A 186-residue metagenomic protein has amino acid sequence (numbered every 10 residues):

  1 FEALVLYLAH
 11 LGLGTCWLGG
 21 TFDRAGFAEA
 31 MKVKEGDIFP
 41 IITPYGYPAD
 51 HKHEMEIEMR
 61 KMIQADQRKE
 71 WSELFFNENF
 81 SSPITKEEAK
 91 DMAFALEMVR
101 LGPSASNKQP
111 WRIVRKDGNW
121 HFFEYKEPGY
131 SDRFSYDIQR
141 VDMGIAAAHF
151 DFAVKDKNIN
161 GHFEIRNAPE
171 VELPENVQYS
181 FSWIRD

Functional and structural regions predicted by a protein language model:
F1-D186: Acidic, surface-exposed loops and disordered segments
